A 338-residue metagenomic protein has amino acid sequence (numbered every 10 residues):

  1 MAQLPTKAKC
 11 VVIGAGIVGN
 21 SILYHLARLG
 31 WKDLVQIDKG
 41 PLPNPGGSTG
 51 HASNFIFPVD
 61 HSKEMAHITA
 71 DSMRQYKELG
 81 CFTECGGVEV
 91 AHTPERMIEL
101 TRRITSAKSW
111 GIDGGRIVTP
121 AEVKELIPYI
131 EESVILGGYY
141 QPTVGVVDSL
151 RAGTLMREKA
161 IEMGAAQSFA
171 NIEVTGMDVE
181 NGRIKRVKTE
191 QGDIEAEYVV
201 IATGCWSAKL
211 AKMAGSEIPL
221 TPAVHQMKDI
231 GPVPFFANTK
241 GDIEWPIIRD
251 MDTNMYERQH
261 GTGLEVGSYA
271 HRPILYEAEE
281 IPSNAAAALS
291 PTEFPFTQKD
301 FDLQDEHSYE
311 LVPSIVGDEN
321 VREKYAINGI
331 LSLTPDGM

Functional and structural regions predicted by a protein language model:
Q3-V18, V35: Beta1/beta-strand and adjacent pyrophosphate-binding region of the FAD-binding site in flavoprotein oxidoreductases
A15-N20, K39, T203: Glycine-rich Rossmann-fold phosphate-binding loop(s) that bind the pyrophosphate of adenine dinucleotide cofactors
A27-T49: Glycine-rich FAD pyrophosphate-binding loop
A52-L126, D252-E257, G261-E265, T292: Dinucleotide-binding Rossmann-like beta1-alpha1 core, especially the glycine-rich loop that anchors the ADP
H67-A70, E89-E99, Y139-I161, F169 (+1 more regions): Short beta-strand to alpha-helix junction loop
G86, E217, V233-G337: Active-site lid/adjacent beta-loop-alpha segment flanking the redox-cofactor pocket in flavoenzymes
Y139-Y198, A202: Helical element adjacent to the flavin cofactor pocket in flavoenzyme catalytic cores
T189-P246: Central helical "cap/lid" subdomain
